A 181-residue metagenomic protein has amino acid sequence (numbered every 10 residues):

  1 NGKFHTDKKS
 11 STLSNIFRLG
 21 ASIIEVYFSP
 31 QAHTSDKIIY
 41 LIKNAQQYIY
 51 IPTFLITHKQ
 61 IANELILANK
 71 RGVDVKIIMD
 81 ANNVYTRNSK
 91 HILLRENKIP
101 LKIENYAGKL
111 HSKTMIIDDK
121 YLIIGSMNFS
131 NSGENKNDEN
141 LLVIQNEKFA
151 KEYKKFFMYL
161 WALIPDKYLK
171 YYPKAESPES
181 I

Functional and structural regions predicted by a protein language model:
N1-T12, S35, Y48, H58-I181: PLD/PLD-like phosphodiesterase catalytic module centered on the HKD motif
D7-V26: Long, charged amphipathic helices and adjacent flexible linkers at domain junctions
I24, Q46-Q47: Nucleotide donor/acceptor-binding cores
E25-S29, I124-S126: Active-site-proximal beta-strand elements of phosphoester/diester hydrolases
Y27-S35, F54-K59: A general structural motif
I42-K43, I117: A short, aliphatic-rich alpha-helical micro-motif
